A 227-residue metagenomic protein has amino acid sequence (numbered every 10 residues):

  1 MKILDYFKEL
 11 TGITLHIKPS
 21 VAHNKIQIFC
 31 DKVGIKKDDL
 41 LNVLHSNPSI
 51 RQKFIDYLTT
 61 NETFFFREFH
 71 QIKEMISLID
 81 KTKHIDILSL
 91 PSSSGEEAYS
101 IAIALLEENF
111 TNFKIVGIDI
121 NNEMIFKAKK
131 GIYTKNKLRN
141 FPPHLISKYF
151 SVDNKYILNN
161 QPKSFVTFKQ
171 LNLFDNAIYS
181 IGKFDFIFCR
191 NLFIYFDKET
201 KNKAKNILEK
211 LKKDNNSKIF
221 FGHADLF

Functional and structural regions predicted by a protein language model:
M1-I85, D185-F186, F220: A short N-terminal interaction module
S77, I103-E107, K130, K210: Short, well-ordered alpha-helices that flank and scaffold nucleotide-derived cofactor binding pockets
K83-E97, F113-V116: Conserved class I S-adenosyl-L-methionine
S94-F110: Conserved SAM-binding loop of SAM-dependent methyltransferases across substrates and taxa, primarily the Class I
F110, F196-D197, K212-N215: Helix-to-beta-strand junctions that scaffold the AdoMet/dcAdoMet cofactor pocket in Class I SAM-dependent enzymes
F113-F188, L192-T200, F227: Extended basic-aromatic, gly/pro-enriched interface segments that bind polyanionic ligands
N202-N215: A short glycine-rich, Lys/Arg-flanked "PGG" loop and its adjoining helix->strand segment in the class I
N215-H223: Conserved beta-strand signature within the Rossmann-like core of class I S-adenosyl-L-methionine
